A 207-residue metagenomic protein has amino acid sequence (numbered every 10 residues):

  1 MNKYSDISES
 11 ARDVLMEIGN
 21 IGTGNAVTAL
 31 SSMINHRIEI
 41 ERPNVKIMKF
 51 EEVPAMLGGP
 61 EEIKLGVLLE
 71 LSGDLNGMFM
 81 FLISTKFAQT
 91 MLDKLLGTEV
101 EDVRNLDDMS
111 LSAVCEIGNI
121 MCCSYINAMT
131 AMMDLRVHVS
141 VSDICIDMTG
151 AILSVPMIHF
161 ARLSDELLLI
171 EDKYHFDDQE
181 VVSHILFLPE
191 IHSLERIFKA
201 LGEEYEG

Functional and structural regions predicted by a protein language model:
N2-V27, S31-G207: Composition-driven recognition of glycine/serine/threonine/acidic- and proline-rich low-complexity segments and repeats
